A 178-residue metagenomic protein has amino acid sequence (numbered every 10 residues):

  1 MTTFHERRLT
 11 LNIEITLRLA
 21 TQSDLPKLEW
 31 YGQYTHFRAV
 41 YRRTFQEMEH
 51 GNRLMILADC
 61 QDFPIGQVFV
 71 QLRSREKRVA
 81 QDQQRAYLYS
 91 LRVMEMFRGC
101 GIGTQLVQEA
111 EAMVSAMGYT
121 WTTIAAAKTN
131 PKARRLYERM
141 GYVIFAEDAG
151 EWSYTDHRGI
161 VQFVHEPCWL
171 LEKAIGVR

Functional and structural regions predicted by a protein language model:
M1-L11: Short acidic N-proximal helix/loop "leader" segments that mark the beginning of a domain or an inter-domain linker
T10-I13, L19-M96, V107-Q108, M113 (+1 more regions): Acetyl-CoA-dependent GNAT
R43-A58, V114, G118-E138: Generic detector of contiguous secondary-structure segments
H50, Q84-R85, G118, F163-P167: Residue-level preference for beta-strand/loop junctions
L54-I56, D62-V70, A133-A149: Conserved long hydrophobic alpha-helices within structured protein cores
S90, M94-Q108, M117, K128-R135 (+1 more regions): Conserved glycine-rich acetyl-CoA-binding loop
T120, A127-N130, E138-R178: C-terminal "cap" of GNAT-fold acetyltransferases
